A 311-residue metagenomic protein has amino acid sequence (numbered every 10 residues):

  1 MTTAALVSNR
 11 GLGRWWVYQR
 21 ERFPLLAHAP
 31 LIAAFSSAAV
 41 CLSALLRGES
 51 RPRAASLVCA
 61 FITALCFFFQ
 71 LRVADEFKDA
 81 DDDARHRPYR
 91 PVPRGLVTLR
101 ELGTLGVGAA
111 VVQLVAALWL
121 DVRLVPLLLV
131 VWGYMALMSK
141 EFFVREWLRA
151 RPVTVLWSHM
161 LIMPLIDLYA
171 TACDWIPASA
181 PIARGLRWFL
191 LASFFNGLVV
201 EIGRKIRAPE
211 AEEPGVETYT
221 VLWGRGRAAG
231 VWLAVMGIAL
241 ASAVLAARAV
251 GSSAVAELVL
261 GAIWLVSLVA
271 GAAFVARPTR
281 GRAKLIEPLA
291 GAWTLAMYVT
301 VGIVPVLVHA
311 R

Functional and structural regions predicted by a protein language model:
M1-E76, E146-R149, H159-I162: Topogenic membrane-insertion module of multi-pass membrane proteins
T2-V17, E76-R94, E201-A229: Cytosolic, membrane-interface loops and tails of multi-pass inner-membrane proteins
A5-V17, R145-L148, A254-R311: Extended hydrophobic alpha-helices typical of membrane-associated regions
W16, E101-W175: Intramembrane alpha-helical segments
A33-V40, P93-L96, T154-A172, T220-R227 (+1 more regions): Small-residue-rich segments of transmembrane alpha-helices in multi-pass membrane proteins, especially helix faces
A38, S50-A74, V125-A136, G185-E201: Membrane-embedded alpha-helical segments that form the functional core of polytopic membrane enzymes, especially those
L71-A110, F142-F143, R149, A208: Aspartate-rich (DDxxD/NDxxD/DxxxD) Mg2+/diphosphate-binding motifs and their adjoining helix-loop segments
H86-L128, G224-V250: Multi-pass membrane catalytic core of lipid/isoprenoid biosynthesis enzymes
